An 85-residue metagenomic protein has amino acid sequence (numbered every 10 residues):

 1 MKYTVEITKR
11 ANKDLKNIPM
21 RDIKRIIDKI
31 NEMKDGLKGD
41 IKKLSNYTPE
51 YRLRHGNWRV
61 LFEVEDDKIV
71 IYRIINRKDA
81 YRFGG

Functional and structural regions predicted by a protein language model:
K2-V5, K13, N17-R21, K38 (+2 more regions): Enriched for short, Lys/Arg-rich terminal
T8: Residue-level signal for threonine
N12, K24-I27, N31: Generic alpha-helical structural signal
I23-K24, N46: Phosphate-binding glycine-rich loops and adjacent basic patches that engage nucleotide phosphates, nucleic-acid
K29-L53: A short, surface-exposed loop/turn module that caps and links secondary-structure elements
